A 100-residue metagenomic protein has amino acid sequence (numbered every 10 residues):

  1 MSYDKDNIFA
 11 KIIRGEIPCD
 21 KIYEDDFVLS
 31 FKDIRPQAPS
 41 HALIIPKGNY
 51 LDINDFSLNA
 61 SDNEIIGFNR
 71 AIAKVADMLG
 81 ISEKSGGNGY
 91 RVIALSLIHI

Functional and structural regions predicted by a protein language model:
M1-I98: HIT superfamily nucleotide-processing domains
